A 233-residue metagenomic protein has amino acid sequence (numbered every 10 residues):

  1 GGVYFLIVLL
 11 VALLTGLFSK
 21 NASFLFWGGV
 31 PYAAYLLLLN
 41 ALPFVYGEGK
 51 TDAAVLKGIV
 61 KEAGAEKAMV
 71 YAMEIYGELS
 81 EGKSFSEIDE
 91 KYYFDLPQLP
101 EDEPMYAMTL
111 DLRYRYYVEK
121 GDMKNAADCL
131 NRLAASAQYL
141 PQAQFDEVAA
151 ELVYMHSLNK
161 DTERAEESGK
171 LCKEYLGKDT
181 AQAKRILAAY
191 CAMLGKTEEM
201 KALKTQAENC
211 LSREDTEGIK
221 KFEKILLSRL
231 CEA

Functional and structural regions predicted by a protein language model:
G1-A233: Hydrophobic transmembrane alpha-helices and their immediate loop junctions in multi-pass integral membrane proteins
